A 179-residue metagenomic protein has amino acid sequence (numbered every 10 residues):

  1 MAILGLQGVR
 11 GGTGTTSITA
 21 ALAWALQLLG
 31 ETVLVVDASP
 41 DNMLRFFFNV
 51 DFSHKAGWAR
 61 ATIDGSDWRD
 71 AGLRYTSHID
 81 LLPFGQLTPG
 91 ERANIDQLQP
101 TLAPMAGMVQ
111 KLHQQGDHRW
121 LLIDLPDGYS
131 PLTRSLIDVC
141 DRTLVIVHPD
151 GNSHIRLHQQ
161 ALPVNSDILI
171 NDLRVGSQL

Functional and structural regions predicted by a protein language model:
A2-D41: Walker A/P-loop phosphate-binding motif and the immediately C-terminal alpha-helix
L4, L34-V36, D80-L82, L144 (+1 more regions): Hydrophobic/aromatic beta-strand patches that form the interior of the parallel beta-sheet core in alpha/beta enzyme
G11-T13, D51, D150: Short strand->helix junction
T16, T101-L102, L125-P126: A conditional alpha-helix N-cap/helix-loop micro-motif detector
L22, M108, Q159-Q160: A general structural detector for well-ordered alpha-helical segments in enzyme core domains, enriched
T32, A38-Q114: P-loop/Walker-type NTP enzyme "switch/lid" segment
Q114-L179: Conserved catalytic-core segment of NTP-binding enzymes
